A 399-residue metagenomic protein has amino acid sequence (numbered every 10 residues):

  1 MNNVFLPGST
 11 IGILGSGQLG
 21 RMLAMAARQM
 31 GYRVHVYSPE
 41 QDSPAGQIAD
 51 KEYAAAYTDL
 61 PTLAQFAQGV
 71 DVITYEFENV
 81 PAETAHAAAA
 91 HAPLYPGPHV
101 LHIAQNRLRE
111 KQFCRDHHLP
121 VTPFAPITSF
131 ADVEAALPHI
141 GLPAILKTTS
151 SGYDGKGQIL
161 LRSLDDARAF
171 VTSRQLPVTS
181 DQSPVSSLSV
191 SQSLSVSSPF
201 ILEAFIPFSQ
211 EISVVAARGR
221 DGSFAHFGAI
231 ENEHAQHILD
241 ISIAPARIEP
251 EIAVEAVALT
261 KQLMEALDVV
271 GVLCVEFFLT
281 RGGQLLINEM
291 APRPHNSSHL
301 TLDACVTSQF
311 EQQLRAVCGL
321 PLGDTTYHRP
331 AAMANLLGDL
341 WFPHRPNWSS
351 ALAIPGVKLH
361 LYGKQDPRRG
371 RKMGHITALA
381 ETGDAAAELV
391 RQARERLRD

Functional and structural regions predicted by a protein language model:
M1-Q112, A131, S193: ATP-binding N-terminal substructure of ATP-dependent carboxylate-amine bond-forming enzymes
M1-R33, L188, G370-D399: Preference for protein termini
I103-S213, A217-Q236, D240-L263, V390-R394: Active-site nucleotide/adenylate-binding loops and adjacent lid/helix of ATP-dependent enzymes
A216-R220, F277-R281, G363: Short, low-complexity Ser/Thr-rich regulatory SLiMs
A225, L273, L285-E289: Protein kinase-like catalytic core scaffold
V254-V275, R281, A291-L340, R345: Active-site "cap" helix and flanking loop/linker of ATP-utilizing ligase/carboxylase catalytic domains
R315-D399: Peripheral (often C-terminal) accessory segments that flank ATP-dependent C-N-forming ligase machineries
